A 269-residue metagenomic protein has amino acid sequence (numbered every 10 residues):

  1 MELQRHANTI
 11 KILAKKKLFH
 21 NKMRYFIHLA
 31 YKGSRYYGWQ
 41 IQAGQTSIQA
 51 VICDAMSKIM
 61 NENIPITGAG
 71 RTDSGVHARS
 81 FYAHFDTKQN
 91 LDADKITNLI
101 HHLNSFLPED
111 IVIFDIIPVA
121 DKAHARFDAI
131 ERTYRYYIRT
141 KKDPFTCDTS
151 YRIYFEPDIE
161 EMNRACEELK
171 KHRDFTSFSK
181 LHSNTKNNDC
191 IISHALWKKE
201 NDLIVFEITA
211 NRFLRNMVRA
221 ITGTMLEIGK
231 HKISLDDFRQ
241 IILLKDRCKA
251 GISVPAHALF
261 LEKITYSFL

Functional and structural regions predicted by a protein language model:
A7-T9: Short hydrophobic alpha-helical segments enriched in small aliphatic residues
K15-L269: Structured-RNA-binding interfaces characteristic of tRNA pseudouridine synthases
